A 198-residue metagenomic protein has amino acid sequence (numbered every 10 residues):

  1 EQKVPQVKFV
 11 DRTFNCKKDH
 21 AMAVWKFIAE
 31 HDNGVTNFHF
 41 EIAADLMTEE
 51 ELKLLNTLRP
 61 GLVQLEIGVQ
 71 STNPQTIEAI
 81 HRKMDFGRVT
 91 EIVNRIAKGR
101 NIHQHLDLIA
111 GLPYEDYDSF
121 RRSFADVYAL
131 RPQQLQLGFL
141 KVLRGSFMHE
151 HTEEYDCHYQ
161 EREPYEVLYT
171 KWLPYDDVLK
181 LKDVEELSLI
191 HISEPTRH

Functional and structural regions predicted by a protein language model:
E1-L112: Conserved SAM/AdoMet-binding glycine-rich loop
K3-Q6, C157-Y165, S193: Short acidic (Asp/Glu) and glycine-rich catalytic loops that position anionic groups and cofactors
F9, I67, V127, L135 (+1 more regions): Conserved, mostly hydrophobic/aromatic
L55, Y114-A129: Catalytic cores of alpha/beta
G145-R162: Flexible glycine/proline-rich, aromatic-decorated loop/lid segments
I190-H198: Residue-level detector of conserved catalytic or cofactor/ligand-binding positions in enzyme active sites
